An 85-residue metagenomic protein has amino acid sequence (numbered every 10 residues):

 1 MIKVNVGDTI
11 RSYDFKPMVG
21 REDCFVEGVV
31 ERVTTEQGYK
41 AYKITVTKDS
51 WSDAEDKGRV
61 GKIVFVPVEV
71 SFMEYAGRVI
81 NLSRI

Functional and structural regions predicted by a protein language model:
I2-P17: Short coil-to-beta transition motif at edge beta-strands of beta-rich domains
G7, E27-V29, A76: Conserved beta-strand residues within beta-sheet cores
D14, I44-V46: Residue-level recognition of conserved beta-strand positions in structured domain cores
M18, E36-G38: Surface-exposed, flexible loop/turn segments at secondary-structure boundaries
R21-T34: Short beta-strand-centered aromatic/proline hotspots
G38-I44: Short aromatic-glycine-enriched beta-strand elements
K48-I85: Intrinsically disordered, low-complexity, charged/polar segments
